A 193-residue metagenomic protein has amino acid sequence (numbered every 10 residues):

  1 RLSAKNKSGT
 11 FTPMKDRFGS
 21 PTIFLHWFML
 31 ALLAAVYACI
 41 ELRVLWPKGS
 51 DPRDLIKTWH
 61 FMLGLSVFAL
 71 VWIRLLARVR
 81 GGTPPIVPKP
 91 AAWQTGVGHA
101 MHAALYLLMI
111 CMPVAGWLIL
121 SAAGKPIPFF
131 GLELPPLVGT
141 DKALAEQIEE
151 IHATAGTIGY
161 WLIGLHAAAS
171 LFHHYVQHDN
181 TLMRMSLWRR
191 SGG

Functional and structural regions predicted by a protein language model:
L2-G193: Membrane-embedded alpha-helical bundles that constitute the cytochrome b-like, heme-associated redox core of multi-pass
